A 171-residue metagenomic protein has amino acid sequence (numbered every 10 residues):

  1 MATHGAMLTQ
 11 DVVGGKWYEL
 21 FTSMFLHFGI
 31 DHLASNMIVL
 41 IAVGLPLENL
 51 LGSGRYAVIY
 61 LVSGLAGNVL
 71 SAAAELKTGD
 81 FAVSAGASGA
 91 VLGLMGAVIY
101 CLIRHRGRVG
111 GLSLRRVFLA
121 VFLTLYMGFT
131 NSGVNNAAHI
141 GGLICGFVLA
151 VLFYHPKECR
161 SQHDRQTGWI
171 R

Functional and structural regions predicted by a protein language model:
M1-R171: A detector for small-residue-rich transmembrane helices and their helix-helix packing motifs
